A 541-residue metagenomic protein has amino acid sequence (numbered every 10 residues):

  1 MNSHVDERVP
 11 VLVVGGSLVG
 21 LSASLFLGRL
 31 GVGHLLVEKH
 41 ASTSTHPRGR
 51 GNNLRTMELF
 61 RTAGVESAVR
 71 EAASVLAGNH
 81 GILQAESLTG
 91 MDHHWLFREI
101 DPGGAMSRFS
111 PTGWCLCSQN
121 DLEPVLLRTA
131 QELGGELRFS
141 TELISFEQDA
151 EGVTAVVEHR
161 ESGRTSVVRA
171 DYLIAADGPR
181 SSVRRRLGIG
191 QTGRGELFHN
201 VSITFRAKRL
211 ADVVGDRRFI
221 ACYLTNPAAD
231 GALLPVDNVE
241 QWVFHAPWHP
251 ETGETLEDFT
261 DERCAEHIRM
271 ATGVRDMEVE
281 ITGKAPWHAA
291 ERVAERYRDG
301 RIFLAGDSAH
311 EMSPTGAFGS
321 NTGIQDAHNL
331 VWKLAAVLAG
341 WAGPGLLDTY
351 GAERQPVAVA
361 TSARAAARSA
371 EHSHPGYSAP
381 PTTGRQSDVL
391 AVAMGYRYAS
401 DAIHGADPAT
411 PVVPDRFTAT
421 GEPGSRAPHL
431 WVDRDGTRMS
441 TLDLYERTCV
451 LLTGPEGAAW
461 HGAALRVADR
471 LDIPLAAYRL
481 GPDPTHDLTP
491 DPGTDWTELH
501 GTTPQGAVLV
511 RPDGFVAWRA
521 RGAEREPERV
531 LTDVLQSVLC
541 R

Functional and structural regions predicted by a protein language model:
H4-V19: Beta1/beta-strand and adjacent pyrophosphate-binding region of the FAD-binding site in flavoprotein oxidoreductases
E7-V9, S162-Y172: Core beta-strand elements of the Rossmann-like FAD/NAD(P) dinucleotide-binding domain in flavoenzyme oxidoreductases
V14, V168-G178: Short hydrophobic core segments
G15-L25, V37, L126, A175 (+7 more regions): Conserved mid-domain beta->alpha element of the FAD-binding
G28-G49: Glycine-rich FAD pyrophosphate-binding loop
T45-R48, N52-V125, T129-Q131, T225: Active-site-adjacent segment of FAD-dependent monooxygenases/related oxidoreductases
G90-D121, R164-T165, V214-G215, T225-G283: Conserved FAD/dinucleotide-binding core of flavoprotein oxidoreductases
F139-V153: A conserved short coil-to-beta-strand element within the FAD-binding core of flavoproteins
